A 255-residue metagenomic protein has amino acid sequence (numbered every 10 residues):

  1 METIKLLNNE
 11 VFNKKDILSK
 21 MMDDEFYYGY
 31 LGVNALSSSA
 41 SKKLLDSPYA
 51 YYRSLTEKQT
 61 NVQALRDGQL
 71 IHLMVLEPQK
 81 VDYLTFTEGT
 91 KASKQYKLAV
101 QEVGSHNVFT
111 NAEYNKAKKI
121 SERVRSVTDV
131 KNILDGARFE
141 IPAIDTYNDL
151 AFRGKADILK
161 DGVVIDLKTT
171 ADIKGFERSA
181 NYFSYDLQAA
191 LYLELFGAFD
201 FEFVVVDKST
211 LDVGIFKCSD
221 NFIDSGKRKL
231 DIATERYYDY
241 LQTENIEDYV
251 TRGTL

Functional and structural regions predicted by a protein language model:
M1-R153, V250-L255: Metal-dependent nuclease catalytic cores that hydrolyze phosphodiester bonds in DNA/RNA, characterized by
E2, N181, L191-L255: Metal-dependent nuclease catalytic regions and adjoining charged, substrate-binding loops involved in nucleic-acid end
K58-T60, S105-F109, K174-F183, S219-N221: Short histidine-centered catalytic/ligand-binding loop motif
L70, L187-E194: Short amphipathic alpha-helical face segments that pack within enzyme cores and frequently flank/anchor catalytic
D129-I133, D161-V163, E194-D200: Secondary-structure boundary elements
P142-I144, V163, K168-T170, V206-K208: Histidine- and/or cysteine-centered catalytic micro-motif in compact active-site loops
L150, F183-L187: Short, glycine/acidic-rich beta->alpha junctions
G154-F176, Y192: Conserved catalytic cores of phosphodiester-cleaving nucleases, focusing on short active-site segments
